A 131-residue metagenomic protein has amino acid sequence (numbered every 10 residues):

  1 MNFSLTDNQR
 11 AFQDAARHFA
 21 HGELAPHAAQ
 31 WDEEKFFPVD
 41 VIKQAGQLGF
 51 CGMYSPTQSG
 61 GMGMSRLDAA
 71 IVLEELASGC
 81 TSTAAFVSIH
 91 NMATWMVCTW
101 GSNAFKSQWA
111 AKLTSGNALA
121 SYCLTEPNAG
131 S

Functional and structural regions predicted by a protein language model:
M1-N8: Intrinsic disorder at enzyme termini
N8-G22: A non-catalytic, amphipathic alpha-helix used as a structural packing/dimerization or gating element in enzyme scaffolds
A25-S131: Glycine-rich flavin
